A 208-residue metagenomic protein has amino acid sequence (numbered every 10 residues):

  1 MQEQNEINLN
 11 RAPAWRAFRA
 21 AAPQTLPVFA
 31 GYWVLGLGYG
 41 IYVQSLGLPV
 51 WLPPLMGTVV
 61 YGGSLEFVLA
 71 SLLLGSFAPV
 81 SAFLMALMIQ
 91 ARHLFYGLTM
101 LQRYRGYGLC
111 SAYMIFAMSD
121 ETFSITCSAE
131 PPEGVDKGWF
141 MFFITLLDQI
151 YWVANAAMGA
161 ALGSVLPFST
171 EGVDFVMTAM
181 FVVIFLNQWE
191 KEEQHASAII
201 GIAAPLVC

Functional and structural regions predicted by a protein language model:
M1-A20: Short, Lys/Arg-rich, polar N-terminal cytosolic tail immediately upstream of the first transmembrane signal-anchor
L9-N10, F83-D174: Helix-loop-helix junctions within the multi-pass membrane cores of secondary transporters/permeases
P13, A20-A117, A129: Pore-lining transmembrane helices
V34, A157-M158, G172-F185, I202-A203: Hydrophobic alpha-helical segments embedded in the membrane of multi-pass proteins
L37-Y42, T58, V68, I125 (+4 more regions): Alpha-helical transmembrane segments of multipass membrane proteins
Q44-S45, L74, Q102-R103, A160 (+2 more regions): Transmembrane helix-loop junction
N187-A198: Membrane-helix interface "capping/anchor" motifs
S197-L206: Central hydrophobic cores of alpha-helical transmembrane segments in multi-pass integral membrane proteins
